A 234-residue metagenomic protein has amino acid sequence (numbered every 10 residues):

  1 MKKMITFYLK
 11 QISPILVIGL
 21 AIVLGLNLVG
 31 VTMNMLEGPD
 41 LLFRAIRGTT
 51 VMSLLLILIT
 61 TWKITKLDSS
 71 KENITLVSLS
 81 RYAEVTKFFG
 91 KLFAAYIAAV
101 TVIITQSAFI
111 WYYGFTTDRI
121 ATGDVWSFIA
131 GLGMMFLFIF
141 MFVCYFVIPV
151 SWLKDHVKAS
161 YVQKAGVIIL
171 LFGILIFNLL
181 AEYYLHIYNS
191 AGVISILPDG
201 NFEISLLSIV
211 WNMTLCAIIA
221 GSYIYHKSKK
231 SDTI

Functional and structural regions predicted by a protein language model:
M1-N73, E84-I234: Hydrophobic alpha-helical transmembrane segments of membrane proteins
S78-E84: Short helix-to-coil transition segments within interhelical loops that connect adjacent transmembrane helices
